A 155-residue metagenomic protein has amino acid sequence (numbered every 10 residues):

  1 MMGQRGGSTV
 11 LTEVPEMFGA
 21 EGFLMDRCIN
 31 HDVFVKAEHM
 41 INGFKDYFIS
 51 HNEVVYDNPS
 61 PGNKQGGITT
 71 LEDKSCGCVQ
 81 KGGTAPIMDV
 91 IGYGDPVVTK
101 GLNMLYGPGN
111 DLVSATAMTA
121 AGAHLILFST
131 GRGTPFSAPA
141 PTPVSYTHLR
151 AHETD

Functional and structural regions predicted by a protein language model:
M2-P141: Glycine-rich anion/phosphate-binding loop at the beta-strand->alpha-helix junction
P143-S145: Acidic, proline/serine/threonine- and glycine-rich low-complexity intrinsically disordered segments
T147-T154: Conserved small/polar residues in nucleotide/adenosyl-binding loops
